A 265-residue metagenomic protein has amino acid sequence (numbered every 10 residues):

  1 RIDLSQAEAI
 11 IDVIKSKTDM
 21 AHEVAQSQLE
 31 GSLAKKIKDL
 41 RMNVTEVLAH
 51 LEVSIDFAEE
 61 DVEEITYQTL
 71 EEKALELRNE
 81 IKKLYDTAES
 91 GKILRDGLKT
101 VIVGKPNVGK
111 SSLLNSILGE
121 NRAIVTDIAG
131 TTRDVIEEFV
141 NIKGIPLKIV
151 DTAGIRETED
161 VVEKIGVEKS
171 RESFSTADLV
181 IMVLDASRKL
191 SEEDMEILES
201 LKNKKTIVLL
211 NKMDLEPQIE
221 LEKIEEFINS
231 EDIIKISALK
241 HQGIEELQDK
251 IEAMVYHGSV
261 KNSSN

Functional and structural regions predicted by a protein language model:
R1-K99: Conserved P-loop NTPase architecture
R1-L4, S16, G130-T131, G154-R156 (+3 more regions): Conserved nucleotide-binding/hydrolysis micro-motifs of P-loop NTPases
M42, Q68, E72-K83, E168 (+7 more regions): Replace "anionic and nucleotidyl ligands
L51, I81, S170, I181 (+3 more regions): Residue-level signal for inorganic ion chemistry
V53, F57-F174: Conserved G1/Walker A P-loop phosphate-binding module
E76, K205-I207, D214-S264: Canonical P-loop GTPase G-domain recognition
I93, V125-D127, P146-I149, T158-D160 (+4 more regions): Extended hydrophobic-aromatic, low-complexity segments
P146, I165-I233: Conserved C-terminal guanine-recognition region of P-loop GTPase G domains, centered on the G4
